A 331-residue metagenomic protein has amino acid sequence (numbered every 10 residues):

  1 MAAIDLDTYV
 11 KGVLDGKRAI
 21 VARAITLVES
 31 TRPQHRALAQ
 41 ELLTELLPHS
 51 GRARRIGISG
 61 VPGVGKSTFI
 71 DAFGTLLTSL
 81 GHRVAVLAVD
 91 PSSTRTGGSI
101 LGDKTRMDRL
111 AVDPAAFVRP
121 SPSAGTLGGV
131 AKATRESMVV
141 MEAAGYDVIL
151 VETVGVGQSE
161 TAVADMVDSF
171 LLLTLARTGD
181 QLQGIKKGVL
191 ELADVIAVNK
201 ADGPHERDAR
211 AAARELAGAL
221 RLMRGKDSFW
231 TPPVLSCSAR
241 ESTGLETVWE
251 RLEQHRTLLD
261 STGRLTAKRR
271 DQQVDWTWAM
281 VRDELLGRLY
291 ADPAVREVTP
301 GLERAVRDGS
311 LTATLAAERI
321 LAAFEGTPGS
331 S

Functional and structural regions predicted by a protein language model:
I4, T8, G12-D15, T44 (+8 more regions): Expand to "…catalyze enediolate/carbanion chemistry for C-C bond making/breaking, isomerization, decarboxylation
I4-D15, A19-A53, S59-V64, I70-S159 (+2 more regions): Nucleotide-state-sensitive switch-loop elements of NTP-binding domains
V21-R23, S236, T247-E325: Long, well-ordered amphipathic alpha-helical subdomains in the mid-to-C-terminal portions of large enzyme subunits
I100, S137, A162, M166 (+5 more regions): Alpha-helical scaffold elements adjacent to nucleotide-binding pockets in ATP/GTP-utilizing enzyme cores
T105-R106, Q181-K187, L222-K226: Short beta-strand/turn micro-motifs at beta-sheet edges
V163, T178-R207: Flexible active-site lid/hinge loop adjacent to a nucleotide/diphosphate and Mg2+-phosphate binding pocket
V195, A201-L258: Canonical P-loop GTPase G-domain recognition
